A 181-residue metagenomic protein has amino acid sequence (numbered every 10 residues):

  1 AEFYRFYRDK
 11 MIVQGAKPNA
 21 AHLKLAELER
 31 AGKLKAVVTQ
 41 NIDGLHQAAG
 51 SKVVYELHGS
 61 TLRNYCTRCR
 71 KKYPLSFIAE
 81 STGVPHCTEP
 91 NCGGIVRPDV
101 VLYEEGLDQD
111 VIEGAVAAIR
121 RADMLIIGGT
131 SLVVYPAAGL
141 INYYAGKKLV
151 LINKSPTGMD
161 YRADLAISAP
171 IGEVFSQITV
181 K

Functional and structural regions predicted by a protein language model:
A1-K181: Conserved catalytic alpha/beta core of Sir2/sirtuin-type deacylases, generalized to analogous enzyme cores that bind
